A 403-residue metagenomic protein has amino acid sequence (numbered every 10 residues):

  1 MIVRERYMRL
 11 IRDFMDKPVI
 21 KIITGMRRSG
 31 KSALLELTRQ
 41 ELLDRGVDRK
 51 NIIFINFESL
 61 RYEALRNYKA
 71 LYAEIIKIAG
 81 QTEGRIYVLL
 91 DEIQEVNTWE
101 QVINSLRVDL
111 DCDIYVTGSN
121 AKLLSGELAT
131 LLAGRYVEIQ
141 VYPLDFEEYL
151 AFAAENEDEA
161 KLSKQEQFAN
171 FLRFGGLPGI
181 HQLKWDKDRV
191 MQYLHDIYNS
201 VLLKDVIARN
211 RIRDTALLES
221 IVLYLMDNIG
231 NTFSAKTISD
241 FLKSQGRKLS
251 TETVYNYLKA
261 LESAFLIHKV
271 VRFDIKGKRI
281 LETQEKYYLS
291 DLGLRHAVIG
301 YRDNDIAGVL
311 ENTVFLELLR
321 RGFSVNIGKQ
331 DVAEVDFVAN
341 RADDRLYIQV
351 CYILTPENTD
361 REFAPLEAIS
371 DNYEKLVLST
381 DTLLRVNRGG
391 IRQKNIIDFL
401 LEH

Functional and structural regions predicted by a protein language model:
I2-D16: Pre-Walker A adenine-sensing motif
I23: Hydrophobic anchor at the beta1->P-loop junction of P-loop NTPases
K31: Conserved lysine of the Walker
L34: Hydrophobic positions on the alpha1 helix immediately C-terminal to the Walker A/P-loop
F54-G84: Short glycine-rich substrate-engagement loop in P-loop NTPases that contacts/grips substrate
A121, G126-T232: Interdomain motor-coupling "hinge/lid" segment immediately C-terminal to the ATP-binding subdomain of NTP-driven enzymes
K187-D344: Accessory nucleic acid-recognition modules appended to NTPase machines
G328-Q330, Y352-I397: Catalytic cores of nucleic-acid endonucleases
